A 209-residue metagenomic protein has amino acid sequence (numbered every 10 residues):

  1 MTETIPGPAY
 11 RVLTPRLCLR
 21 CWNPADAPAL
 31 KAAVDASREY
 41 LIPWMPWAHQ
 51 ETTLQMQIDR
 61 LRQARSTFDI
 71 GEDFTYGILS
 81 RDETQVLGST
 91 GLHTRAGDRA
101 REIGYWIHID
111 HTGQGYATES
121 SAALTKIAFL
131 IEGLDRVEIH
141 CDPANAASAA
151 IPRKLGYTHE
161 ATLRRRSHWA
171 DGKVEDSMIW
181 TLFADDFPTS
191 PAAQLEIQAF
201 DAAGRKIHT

Functional and structural regions predicted by a protein language model:
M1-A29, A33-Y40, T75-T209: Acyl-donor (CoA/ACP) binding surface of acyl/acetyltransferases
D35-R38, H49, R65: Residue-level detector of secondary-structure transition/capping positions
I42-R62: Conserved GNAT-fold acetyl-CoA-binding loop/helix
D59-Q63, A123-K126: Generic recognition of well-ordered alpha-helical segments within structured catalytic/regulatory domains
Q63-R65, S167-H168: Short, P/G- and charge-enriched loop/turn segments at secondary-structure junctions
S66-G71: Short loop/turn motifs at secondary-structure junctions and domain boundaries
